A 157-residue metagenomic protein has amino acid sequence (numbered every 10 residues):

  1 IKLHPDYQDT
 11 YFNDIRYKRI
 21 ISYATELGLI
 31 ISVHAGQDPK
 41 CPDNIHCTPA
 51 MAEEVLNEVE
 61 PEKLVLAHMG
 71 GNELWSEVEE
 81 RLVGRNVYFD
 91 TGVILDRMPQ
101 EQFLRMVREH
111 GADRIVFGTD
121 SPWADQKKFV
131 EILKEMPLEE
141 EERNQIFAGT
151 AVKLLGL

Functional and structural regions predicted by a protein language model:
I1, A24, H68, F89 (+4 more regions): Conserved, mostly hydrophobic/aromatic
I1, T25-I30, E58-E62, R81-Y88 (+2 more regions): Glycine-enriched alpha-helix->loop->beta-strand junction motifs that scaffold or abut catalytic
I1-E77: Divalent metal-binding pocket/active-site signature
A35, M69, V93, D120-S121: Active-site metal-binding loops of divalent metal-dependent hydrolases
D43-M51, L74-V83, P99-R108, W123-E135: Histidine/acidic-residue-rich catalytic or RNA/ligand-binding cores of hydrolases and nuclease-related proteins
H68, H110-K127: Short acidic/histidine-rich active-site segments
V87-M98: His/Asp/Glu-enriched short active-site or ligand-binding loop at hydrolase and phosphoryl-transfer sites
A112-R114, K127-L157: Mid-to-C-terminal alpha-helical segments outside catalytic/metal-binding sites
